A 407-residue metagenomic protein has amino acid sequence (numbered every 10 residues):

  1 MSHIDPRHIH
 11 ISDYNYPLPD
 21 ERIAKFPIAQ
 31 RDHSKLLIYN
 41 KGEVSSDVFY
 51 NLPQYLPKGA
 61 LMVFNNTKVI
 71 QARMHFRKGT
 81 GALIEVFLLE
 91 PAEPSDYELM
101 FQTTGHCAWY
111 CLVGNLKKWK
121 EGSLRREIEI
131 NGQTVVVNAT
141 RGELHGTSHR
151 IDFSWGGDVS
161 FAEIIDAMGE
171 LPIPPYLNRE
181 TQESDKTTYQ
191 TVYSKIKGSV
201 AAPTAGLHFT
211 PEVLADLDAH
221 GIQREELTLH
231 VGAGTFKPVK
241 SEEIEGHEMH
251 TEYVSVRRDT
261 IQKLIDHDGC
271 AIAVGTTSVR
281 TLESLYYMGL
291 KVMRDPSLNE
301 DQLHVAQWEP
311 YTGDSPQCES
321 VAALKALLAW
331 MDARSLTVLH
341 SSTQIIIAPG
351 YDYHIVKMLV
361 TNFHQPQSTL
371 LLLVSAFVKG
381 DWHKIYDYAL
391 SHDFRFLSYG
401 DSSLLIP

Functional and structural regions predicted by a protein language model:
M1-P407: Surface-exposed, charge/polar-rich loops and edge strands
